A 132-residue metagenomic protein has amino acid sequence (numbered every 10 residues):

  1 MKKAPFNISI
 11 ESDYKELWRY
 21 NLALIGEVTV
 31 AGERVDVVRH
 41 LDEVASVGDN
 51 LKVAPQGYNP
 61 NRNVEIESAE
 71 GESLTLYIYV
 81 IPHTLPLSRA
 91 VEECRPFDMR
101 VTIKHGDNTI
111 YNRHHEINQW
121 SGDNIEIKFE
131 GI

Functional and structural regions predicted by a protein language model:
M1-E33: Short, surface-exposed binding/anchoring microloops in extracellular/periplasmic proteins
N21-I25, V91-R100: Short coil-to-beta strand junction motifs in C2/discoidin
G32-I81: Short, intrinsically disordered low-complexity segments
N61-E67, G122-G131: Exposed aromatic-hydrophobic patches
E67-S73, T102-I110: A short, structured loop/turn motif at beta-sheet edges
V80-P82, P96-D98, N112-H114: Extracellular or exported targeting regions of proteins
I81-V91: Short amphipathic, basic-aromatic surface patches that mediate peripheral association with negatively charged
R113-I125: Short, solvent-exposed aromatic-acidic interface loops
